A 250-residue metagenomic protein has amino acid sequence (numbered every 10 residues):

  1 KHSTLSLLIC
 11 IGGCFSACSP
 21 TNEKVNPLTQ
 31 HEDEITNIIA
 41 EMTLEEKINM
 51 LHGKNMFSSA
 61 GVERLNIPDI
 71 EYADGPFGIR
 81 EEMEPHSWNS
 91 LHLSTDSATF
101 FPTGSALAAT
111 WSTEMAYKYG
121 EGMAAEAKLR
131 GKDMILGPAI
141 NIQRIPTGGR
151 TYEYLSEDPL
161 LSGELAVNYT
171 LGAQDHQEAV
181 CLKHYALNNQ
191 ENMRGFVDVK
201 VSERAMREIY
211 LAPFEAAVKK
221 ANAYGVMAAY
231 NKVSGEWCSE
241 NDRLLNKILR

Functional and structural regions predicted by a protein language model:
K1-H2: Positively charged n-region of N-terminal signal peptides that target proteins for export
S6-C14: Bacterial N-terminal signal peptides
F15-R250: Glycoside hydrolase catalytic-domain context in secreted enzymes
